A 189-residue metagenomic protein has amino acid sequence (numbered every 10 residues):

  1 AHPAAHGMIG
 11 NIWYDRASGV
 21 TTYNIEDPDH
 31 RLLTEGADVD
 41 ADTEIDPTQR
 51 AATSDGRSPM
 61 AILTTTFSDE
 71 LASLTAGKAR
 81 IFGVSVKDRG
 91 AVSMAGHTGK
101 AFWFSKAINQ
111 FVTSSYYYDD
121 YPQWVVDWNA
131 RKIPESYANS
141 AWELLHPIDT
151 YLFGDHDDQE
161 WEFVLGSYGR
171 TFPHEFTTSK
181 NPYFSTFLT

Functional and structural regions predicted by a protein language model:
H2-T189: His/Asp/Glu-rich, glycine-adjacent segments that coordinate divalent cations and/or stabilize oxyanion chemistry on
